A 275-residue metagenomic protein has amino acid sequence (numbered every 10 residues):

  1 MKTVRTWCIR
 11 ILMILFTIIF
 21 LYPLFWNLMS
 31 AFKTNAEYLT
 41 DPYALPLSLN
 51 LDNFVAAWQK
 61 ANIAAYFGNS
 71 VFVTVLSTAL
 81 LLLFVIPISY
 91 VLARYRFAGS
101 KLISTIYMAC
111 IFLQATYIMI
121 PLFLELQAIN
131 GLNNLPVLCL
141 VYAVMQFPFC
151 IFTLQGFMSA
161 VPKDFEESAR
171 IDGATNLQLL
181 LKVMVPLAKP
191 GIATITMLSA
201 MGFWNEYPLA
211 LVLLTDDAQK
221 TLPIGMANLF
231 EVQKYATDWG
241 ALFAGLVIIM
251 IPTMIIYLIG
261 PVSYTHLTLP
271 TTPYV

Functional and structural regions predicted by a protein language model:
K2-S263, L267: A structural signal for multi-pass alpha-helical bundles of membrane permease subunits that mediate small-molecule
H266, T271-V275: Single conserved hydrophobic/aromatic residue that forms the stacking wall/gate of nucleotide- or nucleobase-binding
